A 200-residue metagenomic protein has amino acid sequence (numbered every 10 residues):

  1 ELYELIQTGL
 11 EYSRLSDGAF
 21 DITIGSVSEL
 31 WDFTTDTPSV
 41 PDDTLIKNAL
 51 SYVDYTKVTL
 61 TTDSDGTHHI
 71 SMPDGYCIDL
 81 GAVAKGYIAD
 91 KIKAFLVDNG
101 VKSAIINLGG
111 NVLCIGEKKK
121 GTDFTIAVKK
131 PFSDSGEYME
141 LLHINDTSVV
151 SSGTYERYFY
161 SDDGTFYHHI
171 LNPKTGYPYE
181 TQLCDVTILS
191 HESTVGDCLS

Functional and structural regions predicted by a protein language model:
E1-S200: Mature catalytic core of soluble alpha/beta enzymes
